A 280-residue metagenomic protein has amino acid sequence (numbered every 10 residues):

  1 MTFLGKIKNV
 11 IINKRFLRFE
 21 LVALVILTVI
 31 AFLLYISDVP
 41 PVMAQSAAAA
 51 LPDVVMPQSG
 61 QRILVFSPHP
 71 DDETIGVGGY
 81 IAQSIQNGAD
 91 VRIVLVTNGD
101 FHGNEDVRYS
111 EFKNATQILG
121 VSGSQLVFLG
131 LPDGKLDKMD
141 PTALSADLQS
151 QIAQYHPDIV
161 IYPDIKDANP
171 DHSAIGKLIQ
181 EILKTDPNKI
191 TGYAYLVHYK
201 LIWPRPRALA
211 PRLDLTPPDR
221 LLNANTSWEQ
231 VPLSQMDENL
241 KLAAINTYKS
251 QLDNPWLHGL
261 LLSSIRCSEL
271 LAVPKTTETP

Functional and structural regions predicted by a protein language model:
T2-F66, N87, D106, V121 (+1 more regions): Metal-dependent de-N-acetylase/amidase catalytic core
P52, R62-N104: ATP-dependent adenylation/pyrophosphate-handling site
D71, G99, P132, I165-D167 (+1 more regions): Catalytic metal-binding/acid-base residues of hydrolase active sites
T97, G123-L136: Metal-dependent polysaccharide deacetylase catalytic core of the NodB/CE4 family, i.e., the active-site-bearing domain
D100-L126: Glycine-rich phosphate-binding loop and adjoining beta1-alpha1-beta2 segment of Rossmann-like nucleotide-binding folds
